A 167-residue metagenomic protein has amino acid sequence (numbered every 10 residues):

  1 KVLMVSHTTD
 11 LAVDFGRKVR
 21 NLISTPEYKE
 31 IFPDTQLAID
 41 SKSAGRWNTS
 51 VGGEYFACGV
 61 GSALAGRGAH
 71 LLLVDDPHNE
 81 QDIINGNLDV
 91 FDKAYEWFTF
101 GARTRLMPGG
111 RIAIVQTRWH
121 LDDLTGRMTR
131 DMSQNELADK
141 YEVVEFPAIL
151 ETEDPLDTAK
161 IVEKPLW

Functional and structural regions predicted by a protein language model:
K1-W167: Short, flexible loop motifs at catalytic/binding sites
